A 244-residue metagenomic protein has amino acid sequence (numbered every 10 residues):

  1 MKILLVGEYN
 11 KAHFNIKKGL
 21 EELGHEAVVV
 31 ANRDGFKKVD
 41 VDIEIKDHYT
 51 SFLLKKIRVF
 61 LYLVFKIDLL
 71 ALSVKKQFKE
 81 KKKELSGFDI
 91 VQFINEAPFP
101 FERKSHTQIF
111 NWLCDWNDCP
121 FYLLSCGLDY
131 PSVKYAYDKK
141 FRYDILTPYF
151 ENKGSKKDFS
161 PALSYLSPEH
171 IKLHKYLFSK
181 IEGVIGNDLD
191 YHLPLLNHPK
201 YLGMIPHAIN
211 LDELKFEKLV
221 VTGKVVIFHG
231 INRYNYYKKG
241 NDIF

Functional and structural regions predicted by a protein language model:
M1-G7, K81-S105, P120-L124: Short N-terminal targeting/anchoring amphipathic segment
M1-K46, W116-C119: N-terminal subdomain of nucleotide-sugar transferases
K11-N15, N235-F244: A conserved mid-protein helix/loop that constitutes part of the nucleotide-sugar donor-binding site
V29, R33-L72: A conserved catalytic-core segment of Leloir-type glycosyltransferases
L85, D115, K139-R142, H174-S179: A conserved, positively charged/aromatic
L123-P168: Acceptor-binding helix/loop patch of EC 2.4 sugar-transfer enzymes, predominantly nucleotide-sugar-dependent
S132-V133, P161-G203: A short, active-site helix/loop in glycosyltransferases that binds the activated sugar's phosphate group
G203-P206, E213-K239: Conserved donor-binding/catalytic core segment of Leloir-type glycosyltransferases
